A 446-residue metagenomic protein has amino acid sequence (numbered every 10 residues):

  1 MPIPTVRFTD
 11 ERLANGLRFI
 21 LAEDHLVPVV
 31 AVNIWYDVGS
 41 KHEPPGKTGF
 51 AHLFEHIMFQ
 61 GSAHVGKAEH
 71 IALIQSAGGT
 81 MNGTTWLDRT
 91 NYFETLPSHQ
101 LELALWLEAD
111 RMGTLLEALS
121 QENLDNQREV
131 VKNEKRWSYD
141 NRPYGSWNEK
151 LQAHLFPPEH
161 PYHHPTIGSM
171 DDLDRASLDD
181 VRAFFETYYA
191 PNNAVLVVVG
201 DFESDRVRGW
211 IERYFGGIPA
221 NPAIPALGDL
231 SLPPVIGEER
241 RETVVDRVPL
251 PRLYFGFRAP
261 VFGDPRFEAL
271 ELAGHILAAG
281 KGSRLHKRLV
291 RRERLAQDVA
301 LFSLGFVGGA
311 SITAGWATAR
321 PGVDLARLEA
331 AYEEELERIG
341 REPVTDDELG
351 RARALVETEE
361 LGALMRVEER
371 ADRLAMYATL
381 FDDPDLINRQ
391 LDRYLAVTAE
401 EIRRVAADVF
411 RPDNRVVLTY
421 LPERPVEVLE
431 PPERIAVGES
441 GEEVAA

Functional and structural regions predicted by a protein language model:
M1-S40, H64-Q100, S138-N193, G217-D264 (+9 more regions): Non-catalytic beta-strand/loop surface segments
G39-K47: Short pre-active-site segment immediately N-terminal to the catalytic Zn-binding motif
L53, I57: Catalytic glutamate of the conserved HExxH
Q60-H64, G113-E122, V344: Short, polar/flexible loop-turn hinges at active-site or ligand-entry regions and domain interfaces
W106-R111, G209-F215, L328-E334: Short amphipathic alpha-helices in soluble, non-transmembrane regions that often serve as interface/regulatory elements
Q121, L178, R182-Y214, D413-R415: Non-catalytic, conformational "gating/processing" segments within enzyme and secreted inhibitor domains
R206-I224, G340: Glycine-centered hinge/linker elements that transmit conformational signals in sensory and ligand-binding systems
